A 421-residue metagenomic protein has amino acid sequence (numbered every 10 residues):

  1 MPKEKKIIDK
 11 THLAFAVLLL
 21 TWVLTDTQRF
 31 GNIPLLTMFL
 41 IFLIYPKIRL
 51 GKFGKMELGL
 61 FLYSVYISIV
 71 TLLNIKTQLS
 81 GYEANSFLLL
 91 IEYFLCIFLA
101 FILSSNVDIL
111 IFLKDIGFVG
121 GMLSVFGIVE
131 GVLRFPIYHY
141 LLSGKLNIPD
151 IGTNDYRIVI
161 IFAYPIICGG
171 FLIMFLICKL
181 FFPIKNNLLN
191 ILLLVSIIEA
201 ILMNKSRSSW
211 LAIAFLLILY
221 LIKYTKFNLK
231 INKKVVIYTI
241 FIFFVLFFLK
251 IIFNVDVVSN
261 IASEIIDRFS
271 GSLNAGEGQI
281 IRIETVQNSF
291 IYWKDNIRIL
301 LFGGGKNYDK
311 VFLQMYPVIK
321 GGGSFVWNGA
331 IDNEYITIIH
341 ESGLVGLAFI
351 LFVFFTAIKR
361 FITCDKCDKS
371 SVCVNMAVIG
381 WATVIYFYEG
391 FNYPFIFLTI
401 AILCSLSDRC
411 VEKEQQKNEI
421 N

Functional and structural regions predicted by a protein language model:
M1-S80, L110, K114, F182-L188 (+4 more regions): Transmembrane signal-anchor hairpin modules in multi-pass inner-membrane enzymes, especially those that act on
W22-L35, E83-N85, A163-G169, I191-K226 (+3 more regions): Helix-loop-helix junctions and helix-breaking kinks within/between transmembrane helices of multi-pass membrane
M38-F42, L217-I218, V353, V372-N421: Transmembrane alpha-helices of multi-pass inner-membrane enzymes
G54, L58, I184, L189 (+3 more regions): Hydrophobic transmembrane alpha-helices and their immediate junctions
G59-S68, L79-S104, K114-D115, G120: Aromatic-anchored transmembrane helix interface
L113-L141, I160-K223: Alpha-helical transmembrane segments of multi-pass inner-membrane proteins
R134, Y224-L273, K294-N296: A membrane-periplasm/extracellular boundary helix in multi-pass inner-membrane enzymes that assemble envelope glycans
L141-S143, L273-S342: Long extracytoplasmic/lumenal interhelical loops at the membrane interface of multi-pass membrane proteins
